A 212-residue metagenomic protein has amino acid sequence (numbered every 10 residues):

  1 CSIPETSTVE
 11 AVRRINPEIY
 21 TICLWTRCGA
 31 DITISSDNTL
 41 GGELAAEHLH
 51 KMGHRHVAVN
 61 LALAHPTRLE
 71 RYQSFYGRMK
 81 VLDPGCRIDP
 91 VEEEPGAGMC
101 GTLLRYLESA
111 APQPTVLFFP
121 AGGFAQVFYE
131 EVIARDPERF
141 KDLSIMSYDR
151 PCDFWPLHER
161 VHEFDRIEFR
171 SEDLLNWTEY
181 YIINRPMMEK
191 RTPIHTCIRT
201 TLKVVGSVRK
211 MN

Functional and structural regions predicted by a protein language model:
C1-P4, M52, T67, F119-A121 (+1 more regions): Replace "coordinates the UDP/GDP/TDP-sugar" with "coordinates nucleotide-activated sugar donors
I3-G41, D149-F164: Flexible loop/hinge segments that line or gate small-molecule binding clefts
E5-T6, A64, R71, G123-A125: Alpha-helix capping/helix-boundary segments
S7-I15, S74, T102, V127-V132: A short acidic, amphipathic alpha-helical/loop segment
G29-V59, A97-R105, A125, I167-K190: Hydrophobic alpha-helical segments within soluble ligand-binding/sensing domains
A45-G85, I194-R209: An alpha-beta-alpha
L63, I88-G98: Short beta->alpha junction loops
E108-N212: Flexible loop/turn connectors
